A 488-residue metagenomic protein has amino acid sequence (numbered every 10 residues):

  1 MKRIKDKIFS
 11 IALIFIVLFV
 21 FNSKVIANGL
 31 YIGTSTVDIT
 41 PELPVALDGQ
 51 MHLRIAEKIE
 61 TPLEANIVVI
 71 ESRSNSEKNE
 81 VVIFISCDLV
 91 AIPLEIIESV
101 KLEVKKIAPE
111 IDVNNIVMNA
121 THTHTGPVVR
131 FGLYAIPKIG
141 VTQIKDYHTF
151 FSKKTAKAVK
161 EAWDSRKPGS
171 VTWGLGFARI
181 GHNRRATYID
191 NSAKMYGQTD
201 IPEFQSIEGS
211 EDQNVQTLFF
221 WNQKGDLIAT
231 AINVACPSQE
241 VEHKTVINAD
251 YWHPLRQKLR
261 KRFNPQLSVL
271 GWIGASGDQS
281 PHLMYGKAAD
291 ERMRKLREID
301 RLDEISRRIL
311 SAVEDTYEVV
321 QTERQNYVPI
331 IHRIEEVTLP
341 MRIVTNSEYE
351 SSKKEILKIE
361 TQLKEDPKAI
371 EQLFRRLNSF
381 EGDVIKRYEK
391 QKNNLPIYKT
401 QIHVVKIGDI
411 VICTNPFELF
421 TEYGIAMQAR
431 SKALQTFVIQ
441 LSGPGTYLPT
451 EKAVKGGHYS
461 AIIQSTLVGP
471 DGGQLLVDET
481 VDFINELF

Functional and structural regions predicted by a protein language model:
M1-D6: N-terminal secretory signal peptides that target proteins for export/translocation
K7-S10, T245: A compositional/structural signature marking long, glycine- and acidic/polar-rich segments with frequent tryptophans
S10-V20: Bacterial N-terminal signal peptides
N22-A27: Sec/Tat signal peptide C-region and signal peptidase I cleavage site
N28-S268, W272-A275, Q279-E304, L310 (+2 more regions): Conserved beta-alpha junction segments in alpha/beta enzyme cores
